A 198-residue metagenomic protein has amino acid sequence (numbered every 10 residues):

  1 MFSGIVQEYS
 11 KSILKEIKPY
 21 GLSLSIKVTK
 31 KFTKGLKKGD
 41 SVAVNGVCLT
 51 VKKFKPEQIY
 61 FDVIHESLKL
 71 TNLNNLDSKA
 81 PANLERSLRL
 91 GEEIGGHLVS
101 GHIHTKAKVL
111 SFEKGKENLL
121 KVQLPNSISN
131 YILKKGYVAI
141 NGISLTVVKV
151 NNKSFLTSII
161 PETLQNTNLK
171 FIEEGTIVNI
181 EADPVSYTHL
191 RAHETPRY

Functional and structural regions predicted by a protein language model:
F2-D40: Intrinsically disordered, low-complexity, positively charged segments
V6, S12-L14, V51, I103 (+2 more regions): Conserved hydrophobic positions within beta-strands
Y20-K27, I59-S67, E117-V122, S154-T163: Short, structured beta-strand/loop micro-motifs enriched in basic residues and often containing a Trp
K38-F54, Y60-D62, N130-V150, S154-E162 (+2 more regions): A structural feature that tracks compact, well-ordered secondary-structure segments with a strong bias toward
G39-V42, A80-L88, G175-I180: A short, hydrophobic beta-strand micro-motif
Y60-K106: Ordered, amphipathic secondary-structure segments that act as subunit-interaction surfaces in large macromolecular
T105-F112, K116-G142: Surface-exposed interaction/gating patches
H189-Y198: Single conserved hydrophobic/aromatic residue that forms the stacking wall/gate of nucleotide- or nucleobase-binding
